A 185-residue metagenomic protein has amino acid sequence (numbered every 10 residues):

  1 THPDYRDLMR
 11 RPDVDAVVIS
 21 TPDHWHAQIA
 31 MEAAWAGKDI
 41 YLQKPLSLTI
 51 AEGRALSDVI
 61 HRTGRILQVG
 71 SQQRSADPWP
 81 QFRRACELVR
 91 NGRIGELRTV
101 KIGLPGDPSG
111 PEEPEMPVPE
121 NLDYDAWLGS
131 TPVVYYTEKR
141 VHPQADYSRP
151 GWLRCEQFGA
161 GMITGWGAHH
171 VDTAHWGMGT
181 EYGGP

Functional and structural regions predicted by a protein language model:
T1-D4: Conserved SAM-binding strand-loop segment of SAM-dependent methyltransferases
R11-P12: Acidic-histidine catalytic/liganding microenvironments
D15-V18: N-terminal Rossmann-like NAD(P) cofactor-binding module of classical short-chain dehydrogenase/reductase
T21-D23: N-terminal glycine-rich "phosphate-gripper" loop used for MgATP/nucleotide binding and carboxylate activation
W25-H26, S109: Short glycine-rich, flexible loops that bind phosphorylated cofactors or substrates
A27-S75, G92: Beta-strand-loop-alpha-helix segment that lines the small-molecule cofactor/substrate pocket of alpha/beta enzymes
R62-P185: Predominantly a Rossmann-like dinucleotide-binding segment in NAD(P)-dependent oxidoreductases
